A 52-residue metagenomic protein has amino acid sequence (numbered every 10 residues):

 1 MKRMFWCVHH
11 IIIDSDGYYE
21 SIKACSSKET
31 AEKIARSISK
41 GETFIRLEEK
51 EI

Functional and structural regions predicted by a protein language model:
M1-E20, T43: Short aromatic-glycine-(Arg/Gly/Cys) micro-motifs in beta-strand/loop hairpins
I11, C25, E48-K50: Predominantly extracellular/luminal cell-surface or secreted proteins
Y19-E20, E32, S37-I52: Short, mixed-charge low-complexity intrinsically disordered segments
A24-T30: GIY-YIG-like beta-to-alpha core
